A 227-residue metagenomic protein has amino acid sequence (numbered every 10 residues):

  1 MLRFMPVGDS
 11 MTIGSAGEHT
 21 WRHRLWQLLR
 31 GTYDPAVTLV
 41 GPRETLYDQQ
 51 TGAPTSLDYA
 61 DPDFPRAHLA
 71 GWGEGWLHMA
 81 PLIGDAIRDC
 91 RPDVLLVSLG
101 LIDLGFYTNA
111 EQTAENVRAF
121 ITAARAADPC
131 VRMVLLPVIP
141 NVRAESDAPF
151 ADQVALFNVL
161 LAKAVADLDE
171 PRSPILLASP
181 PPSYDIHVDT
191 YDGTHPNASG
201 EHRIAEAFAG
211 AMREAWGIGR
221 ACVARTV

Functional and structural regions predicted by a protein language model:
F4-M5, M11-E115: Conserved SGNH/GDSL esterase-like catalytic core that processes O-acyl groups on lipids and polysaccharides
M5-V7, D189-V227: Histidine-centered active-site loop/cap adjacent to the catalytic His in serine esterases/O-acetyl transfer systems
T12, W26, R30-D34, R88-R91 (+6 more regions): Sec-exported extracytoplasmic/periplasmic mature domains
T32-E44, R132-L136, L177-A178, G219-V223: Surface-exposed patches in mature extracellular/periplasmic domains of secreted proteins
A80-R91, D167-P196, E201: N-terminal hydrophobic signal/anchor transmembrane helix of membrane proteins
P81, G105-F120, A144-F157, T190-S199: Active-site cleft segment of glycoside hydrolase catalytic domains centered on the general acid/base Glu
S98-G105, I121-L156, S179-Y184: Active-site segments of SGNH/GDSL-like serine hydrolases that catalyze O-acetyl group transfer/hydrolysis on lipids
P140-S179, A198-H202: Substrate-gating cap/lid alpha-helix
